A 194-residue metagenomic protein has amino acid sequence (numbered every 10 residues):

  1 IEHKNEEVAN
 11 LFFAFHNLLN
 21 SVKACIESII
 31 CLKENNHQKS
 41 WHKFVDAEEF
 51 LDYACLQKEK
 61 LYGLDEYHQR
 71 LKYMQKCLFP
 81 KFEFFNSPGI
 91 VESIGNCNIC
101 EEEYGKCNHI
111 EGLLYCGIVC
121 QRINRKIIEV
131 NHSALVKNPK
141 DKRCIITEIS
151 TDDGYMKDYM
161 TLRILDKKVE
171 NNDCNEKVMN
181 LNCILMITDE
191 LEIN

Functional and structural regions predicted by a protein language model:
I1-H16, I145-N194: Intrinsically disordered, low-complexity terminal/linker regions enriched in Pro/Ser/Gly and acidic residues
I1-Q75, N98-I99: Flexible, gly/proline-biased loop segments at the beginnings of proteins or at boundaries between secondary-structure
A54-E176: Residue microenvironments linked to proteolytic maturation and disulfide-stabilized extracellular modules
